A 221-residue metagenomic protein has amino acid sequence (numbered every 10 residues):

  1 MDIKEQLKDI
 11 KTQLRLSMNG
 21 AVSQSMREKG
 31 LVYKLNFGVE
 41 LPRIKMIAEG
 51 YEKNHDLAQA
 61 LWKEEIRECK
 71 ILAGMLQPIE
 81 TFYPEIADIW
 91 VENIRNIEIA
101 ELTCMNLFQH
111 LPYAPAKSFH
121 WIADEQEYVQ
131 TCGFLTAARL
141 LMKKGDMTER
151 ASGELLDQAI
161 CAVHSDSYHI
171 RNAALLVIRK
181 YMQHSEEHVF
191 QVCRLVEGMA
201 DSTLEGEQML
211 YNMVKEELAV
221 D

Functional and structural regions predicted by a protein language model:
M1-D221: Alpha-helical scaffold domains
